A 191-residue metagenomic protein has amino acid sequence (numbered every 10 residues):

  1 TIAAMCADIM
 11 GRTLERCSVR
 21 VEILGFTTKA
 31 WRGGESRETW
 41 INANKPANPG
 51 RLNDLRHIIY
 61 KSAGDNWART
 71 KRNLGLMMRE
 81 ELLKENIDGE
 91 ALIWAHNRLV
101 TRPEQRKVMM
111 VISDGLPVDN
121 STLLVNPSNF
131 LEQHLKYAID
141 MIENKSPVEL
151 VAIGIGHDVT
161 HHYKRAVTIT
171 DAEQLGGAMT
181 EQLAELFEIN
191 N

Functional and structural regions predicted by a protein language model:
T1-N191: Acidic, glycine-rich A-domain
